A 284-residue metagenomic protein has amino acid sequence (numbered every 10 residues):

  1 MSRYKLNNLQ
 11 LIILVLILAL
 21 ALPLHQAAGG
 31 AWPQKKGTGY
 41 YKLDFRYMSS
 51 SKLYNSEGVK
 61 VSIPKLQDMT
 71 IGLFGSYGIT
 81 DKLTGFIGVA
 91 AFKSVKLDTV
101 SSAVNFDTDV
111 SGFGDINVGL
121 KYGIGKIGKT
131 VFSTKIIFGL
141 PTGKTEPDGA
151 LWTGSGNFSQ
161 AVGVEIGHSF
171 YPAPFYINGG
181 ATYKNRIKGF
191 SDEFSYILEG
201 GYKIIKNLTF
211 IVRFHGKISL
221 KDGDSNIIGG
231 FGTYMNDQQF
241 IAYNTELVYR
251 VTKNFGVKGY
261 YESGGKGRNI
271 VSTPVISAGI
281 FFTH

Functional and structural regions predicted by a protein language model:
A19-N55, S62, K206: Outer-membrane beta-barrel biogenesis signature
G37-G39, L151-G229: Detector for outer-membrane/organellar transmembrane beta-barrel domains, recognizing the amphipathic beta-strand
L43-F45, L73-Y77, V118-Y122, I136 (+5 more regions): Residues on the lipid-exposed face of transmembrane beta-strands in outer-membrane beta-barrel proteins
F45-S51, V89-V95, I124, F138-K144 (+5 more regions): Transmembrane beta-strands of outer-membrane beta-barrel pores
Y54, E199-H284: Outer membrane beta-barrel transmembrane domains
K65-I71, D107-I116, G154-Q160, D192-Y196 (+2 more regions): Residues that define the transmembrane beta-barrel architecture of outer-membrane proteins
K82-I87, I127-F132, P172-I177, N207-F210 (+1 more regions): Repeated loop/turn-to-beta-strand initiation elements of outer-membrane beta-barrel proteins
S94-K184, Y234-M235: Outer-membrane pore/translocation modules
